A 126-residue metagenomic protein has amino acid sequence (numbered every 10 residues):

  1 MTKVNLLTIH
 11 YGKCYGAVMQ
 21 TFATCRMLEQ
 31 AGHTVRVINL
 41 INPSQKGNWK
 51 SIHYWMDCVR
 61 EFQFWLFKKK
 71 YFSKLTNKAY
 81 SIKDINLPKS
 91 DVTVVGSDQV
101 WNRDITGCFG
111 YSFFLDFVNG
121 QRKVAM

Functional and structural regions predicted by a protein language model:
M1-N5: Extreme N-terminal starter segment of soluble prokaryotic enzymes
L7-Y15, M19-Q20, T24-M126: Aromatic- and Gly/Pro-rich donor/ligand-binding loops that form nucleotide- or phosphate-bearing donor binding pockets
